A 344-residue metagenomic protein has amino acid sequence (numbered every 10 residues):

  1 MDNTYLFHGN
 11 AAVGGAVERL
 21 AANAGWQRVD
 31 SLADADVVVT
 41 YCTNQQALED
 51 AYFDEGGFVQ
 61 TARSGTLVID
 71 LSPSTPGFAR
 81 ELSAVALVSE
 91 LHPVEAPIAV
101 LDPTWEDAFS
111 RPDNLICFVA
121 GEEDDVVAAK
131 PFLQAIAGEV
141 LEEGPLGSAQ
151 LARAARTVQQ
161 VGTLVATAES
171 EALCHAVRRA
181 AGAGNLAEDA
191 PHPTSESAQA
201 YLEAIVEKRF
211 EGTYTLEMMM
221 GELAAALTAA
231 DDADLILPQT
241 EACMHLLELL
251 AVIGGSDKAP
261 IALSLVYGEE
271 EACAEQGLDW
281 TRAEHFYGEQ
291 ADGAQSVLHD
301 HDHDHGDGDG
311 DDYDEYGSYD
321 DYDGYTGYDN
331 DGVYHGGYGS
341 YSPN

Functional and structural regions predicted by a protein language model:
M1-T40, E81, E95, L141 (+2 more regions): NAD(P)+-binding Rossmann beta1-loop-alpha1 motif at the extreme N-terminus of oxidoreductases
G25-Q27, L67, H92, E139-L141 (+1 more regions): Conserved beta-strand segments of alpha/beta enzyme cores
R28-G77, V88-L91, F118: Rossmann-like NAD(P)-binding element
S74-V161, G293: Rossmann-fold dinucleotide-binding core
A149-Y267: Helical "substrate-binding/catalytic lid" subdomain of Rossmann-like NAD(P)-dependent dehydrogenases/reductases
M218-N344: C-terminal active-site/capping subdomain that shapes the small-molecule cofactor and substrate pocket of enzyme
